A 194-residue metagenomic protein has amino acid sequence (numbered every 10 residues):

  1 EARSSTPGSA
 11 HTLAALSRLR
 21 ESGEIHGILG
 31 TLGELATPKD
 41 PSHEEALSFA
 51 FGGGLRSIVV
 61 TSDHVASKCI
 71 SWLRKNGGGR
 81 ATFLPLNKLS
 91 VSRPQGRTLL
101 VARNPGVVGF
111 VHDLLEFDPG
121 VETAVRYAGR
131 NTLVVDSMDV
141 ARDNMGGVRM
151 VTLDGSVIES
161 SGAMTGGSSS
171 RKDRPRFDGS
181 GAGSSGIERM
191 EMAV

Functional and structural regions predicted by a protein language model:
R3-M192: Hinge-like oligomerization/junction regions that interrupt long coiled-coil arms in large cytoskeletal
